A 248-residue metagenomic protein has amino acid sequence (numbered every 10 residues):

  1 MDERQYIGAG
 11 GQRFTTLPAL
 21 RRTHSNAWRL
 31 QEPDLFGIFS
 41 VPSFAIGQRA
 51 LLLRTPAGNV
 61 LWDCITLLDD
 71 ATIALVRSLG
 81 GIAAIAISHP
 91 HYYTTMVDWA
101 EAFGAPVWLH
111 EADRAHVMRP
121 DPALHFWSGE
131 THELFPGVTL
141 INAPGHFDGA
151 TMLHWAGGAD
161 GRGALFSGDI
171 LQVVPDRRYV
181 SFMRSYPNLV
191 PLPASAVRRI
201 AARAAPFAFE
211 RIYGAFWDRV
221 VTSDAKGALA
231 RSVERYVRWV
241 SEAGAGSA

Functional and structural regions predicted by a protein language model:
M1-S43: N-terminal juxtadomain amphipathic helix that follows a signal peptide/anchor or precedes a small N-terminal auxiliary
Y6-G11, T15-T16, R29, A50-R54 (+1 more regions): Metal-dependent phosphodiesterase/nuclease catalytic metal-binding core
P18-D34, A74, V97-G149, L189-A205 (+1 more regions): Metallo-beta-lactamase
L35, Q48-A50, D148-M152: Short hydrophobic/aromatic beta-strand or adjacent loop that forms the aromatic wall/cage of a ligand/substrate-binding
V41-A84, D121-A123, S128-E130: Pre-active-site segment of Zn-dependent metallo-hydrolases
G58-L61, I65-L68, A83, A105 (+2 more regions): Metallo-beta-lactamase
A83-Y92: Metallo-beta-lactamase
H91-Y93, R219-V220: Gly/Ser/Thr-rich loops at beta-strand to alpha-helix junctions that form or flank small-molecule/cofactor-binding
